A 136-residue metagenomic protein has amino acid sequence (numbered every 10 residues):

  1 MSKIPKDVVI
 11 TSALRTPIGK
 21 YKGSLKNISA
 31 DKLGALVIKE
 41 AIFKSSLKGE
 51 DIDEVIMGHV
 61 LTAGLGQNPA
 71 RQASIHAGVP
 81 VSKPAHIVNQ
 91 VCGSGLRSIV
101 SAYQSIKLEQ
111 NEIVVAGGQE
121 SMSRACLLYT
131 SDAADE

Functional and structural regions predicted by a protein language model:
S2-L65, P69-Q72, A77, P84: Conserved active-site "lid/cap" helical segment
L14-P17, G58-A63, Q90-S94, G118-S123: Acidic, glycine-rich active-site loops and adjacent beta-strand->loop/helix elements that engage anionic groups
H59-E112: Conserved catalytic cysteine-centered active-site region of acyl-thioester-dependent Claisen-condensing enzymes
Y103-L128: Hydrophobic alpha-helical hairpins/lids featuring a short glycine-rich hinge
Y129-A134: Conserved small/polar residues in nucleotide/adenosyl-binding loops
